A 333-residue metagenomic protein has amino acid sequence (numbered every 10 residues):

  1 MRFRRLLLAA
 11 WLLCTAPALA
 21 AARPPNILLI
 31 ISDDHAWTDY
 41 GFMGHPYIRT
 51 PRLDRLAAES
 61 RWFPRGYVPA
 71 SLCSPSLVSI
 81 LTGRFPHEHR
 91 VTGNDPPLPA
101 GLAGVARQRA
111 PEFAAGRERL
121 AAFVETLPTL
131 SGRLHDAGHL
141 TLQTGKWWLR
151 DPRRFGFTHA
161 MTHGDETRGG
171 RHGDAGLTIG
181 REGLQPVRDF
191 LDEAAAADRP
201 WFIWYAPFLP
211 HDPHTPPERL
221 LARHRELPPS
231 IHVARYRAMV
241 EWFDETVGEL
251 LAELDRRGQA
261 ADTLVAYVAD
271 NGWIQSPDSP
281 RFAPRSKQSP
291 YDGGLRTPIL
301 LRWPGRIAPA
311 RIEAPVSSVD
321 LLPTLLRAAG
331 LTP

Functional and structural regions predicted by a protein language model:
R5-A16: Bacterial N-terminal signal peptides
A21-R61, A70-S71: Active-site-proximal N-terminal segment of extracellular/periplasmic enzymes that hydrolyze or transfer
F42-G44, W62-R84, T92-P99, T141-R154 (+2 more regions): Short, solvent-exposed turn/loop segments enriched in Gly/Ser/Thr/Pro and often Arg
I48, A252-A310, V316-S317: Histidine-centered active-site microenvironments of extracellular/periplasmic hydrolases and transferases
R55, S131-A137, G248, P304-G305 (+1 more regions): Non-catalytic, well-ordered alpha-helical segments in soluble enzyme domains
R84-R188, S286: Catalytic-site neighborhoods of secreted/periplasmic enzymes that process anionic sulfate/phosphate groups
L184-L191, A222-T263, A328: A long, amphipathic alpha-helix that forms part of the scaffold/cap immediately adjacent to metal-dependent active
V187-Y236, N271-P284: Active-site His/acidic residue clusters
